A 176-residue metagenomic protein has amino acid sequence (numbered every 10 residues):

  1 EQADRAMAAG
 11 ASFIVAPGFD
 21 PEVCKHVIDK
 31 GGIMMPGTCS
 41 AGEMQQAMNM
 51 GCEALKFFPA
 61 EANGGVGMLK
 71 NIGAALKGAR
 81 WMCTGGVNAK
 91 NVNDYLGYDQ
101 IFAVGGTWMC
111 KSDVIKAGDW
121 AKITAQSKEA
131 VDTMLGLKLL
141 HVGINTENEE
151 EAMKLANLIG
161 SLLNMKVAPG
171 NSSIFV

Functional and structural regions predicted by a protein language model:
E1-A3, G10-D20, I33-M44, E53-E61 (+1 more regions): Catalytic beta/alpha-barrel core
E1-A9, G42-M50, V87-A103: Catalytic cores of alpha/beta
A8-I14, I28-M35, N49-A54, A75-A79 (+1 more regions): Glycine-enriched alpha-helix->loop->beta-strand junction motifs that scaffold or abut catalytic
F13, P17-V23, K56-V66, Q100-I123: Glycine-rich phosphate-binding active-site loops on the catalytic face of alpha/beta enzymes
V27-G32, D113-L135: C-terminal helical cap(s) of enzyme catalytic domains, especially alpha/beta-barrels
A41-E53, G65-I72: Anionic-ligand binding region
V131-A156, L162-L163: N-terminal beta-strand motif that seeds the catalytic metal site of vicinal oxygen chelate
G160-V176: Conserved short beta-strand elements that form part of the metal-binding/catalytic scaffold of enzyme active sites
